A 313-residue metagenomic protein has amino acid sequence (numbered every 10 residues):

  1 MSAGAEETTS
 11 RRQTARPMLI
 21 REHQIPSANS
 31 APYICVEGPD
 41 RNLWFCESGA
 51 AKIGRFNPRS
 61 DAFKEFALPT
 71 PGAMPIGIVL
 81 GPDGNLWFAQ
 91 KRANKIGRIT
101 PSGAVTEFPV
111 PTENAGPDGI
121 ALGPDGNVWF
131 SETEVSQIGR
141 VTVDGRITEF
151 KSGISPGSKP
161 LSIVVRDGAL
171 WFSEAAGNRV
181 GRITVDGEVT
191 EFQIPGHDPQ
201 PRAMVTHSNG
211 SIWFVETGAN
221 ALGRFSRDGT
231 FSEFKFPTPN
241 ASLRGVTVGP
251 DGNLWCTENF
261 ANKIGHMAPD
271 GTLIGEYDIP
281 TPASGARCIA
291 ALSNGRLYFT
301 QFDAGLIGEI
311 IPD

Functional and structural regions predicted by a protein language model:
R11-A28: A short helix->beta-strand "capping" segment at the edge of beta-propeller domains
R21-I25, K64-L68, V105-V110, I147-S152 (+3 more regions): A short beta-strand motif characteristic of beta-propeller blades
A28-D40, P71-D83, E113-D125, S155-D167 (+4 more regions): Beta-rich, blade/repeat-based domains predominating in secreted/periplasmic proteins but also intracellular
F45-G49, L86-R92, V128-E134, L170-A176 (+3 more regions): Conserved beta-strand positions in repeat-built beta-propeller and related beta-rich domains
K52-R55, N94-G97, S136-G139, N178-G181 (+3 more regions): A short loop-to-beta-strand structural motif that recurs across blades of beta-propeller domains
N57-D61, I99-A104, V141-R146, T184-E188 (+3 more regions): Short loop/turn segments that connect beta-strands within beta-propeller blades
G285-D313: Blade-level signature of beta-propeller repeat domains, shared across WD40, Kelch, NHL, RCC1 and BNR/Asp-box propellers
